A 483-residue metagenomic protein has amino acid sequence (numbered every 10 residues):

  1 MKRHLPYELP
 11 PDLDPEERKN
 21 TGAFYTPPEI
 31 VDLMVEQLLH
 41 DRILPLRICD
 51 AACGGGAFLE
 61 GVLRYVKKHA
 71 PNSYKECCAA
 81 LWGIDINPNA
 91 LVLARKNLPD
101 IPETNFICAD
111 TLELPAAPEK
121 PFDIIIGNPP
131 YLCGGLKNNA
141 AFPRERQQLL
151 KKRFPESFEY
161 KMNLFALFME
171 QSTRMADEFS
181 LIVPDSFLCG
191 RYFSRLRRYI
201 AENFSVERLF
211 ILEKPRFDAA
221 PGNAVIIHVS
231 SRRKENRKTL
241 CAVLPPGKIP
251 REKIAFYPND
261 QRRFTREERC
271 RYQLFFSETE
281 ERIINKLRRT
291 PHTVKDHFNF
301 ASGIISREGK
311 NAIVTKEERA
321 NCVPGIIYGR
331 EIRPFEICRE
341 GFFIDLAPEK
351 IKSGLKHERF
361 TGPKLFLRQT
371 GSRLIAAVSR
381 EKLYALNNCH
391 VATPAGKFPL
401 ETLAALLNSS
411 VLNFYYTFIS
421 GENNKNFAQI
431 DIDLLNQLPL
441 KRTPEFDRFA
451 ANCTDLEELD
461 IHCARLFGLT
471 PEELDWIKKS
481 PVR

Functional and structural regions predicted by a protein language model:
M1-L33, I419-E422, I432: Class I S-adenosyl-L-methionine
K19-N20, Y25-D32, C53-E60, R64-K67 (+7 more regions): Signature of N6-adenine DNA methyltransferases within the class I
P28-L44: Conserved alpha-helix/loop element of class I SAM-dependent methyltransferases that forms part of the SAM/SAH-binding
P45-A52: Conserved class I S-adenosyl-L-methionine
R64-A79: Conserved S-adenosyl-L-methionine
L81-D85: Conserved SAM-binding motif I beta-strand of class I
L274, E278-R448, R465: Polybasic, glycine- and aromatic-enriched phosphate-binding surface used to engage nucleic acids
S409, L438, P444-R483: Amphipathic alpha-helical coiled-coil/heptad-repeat segments
